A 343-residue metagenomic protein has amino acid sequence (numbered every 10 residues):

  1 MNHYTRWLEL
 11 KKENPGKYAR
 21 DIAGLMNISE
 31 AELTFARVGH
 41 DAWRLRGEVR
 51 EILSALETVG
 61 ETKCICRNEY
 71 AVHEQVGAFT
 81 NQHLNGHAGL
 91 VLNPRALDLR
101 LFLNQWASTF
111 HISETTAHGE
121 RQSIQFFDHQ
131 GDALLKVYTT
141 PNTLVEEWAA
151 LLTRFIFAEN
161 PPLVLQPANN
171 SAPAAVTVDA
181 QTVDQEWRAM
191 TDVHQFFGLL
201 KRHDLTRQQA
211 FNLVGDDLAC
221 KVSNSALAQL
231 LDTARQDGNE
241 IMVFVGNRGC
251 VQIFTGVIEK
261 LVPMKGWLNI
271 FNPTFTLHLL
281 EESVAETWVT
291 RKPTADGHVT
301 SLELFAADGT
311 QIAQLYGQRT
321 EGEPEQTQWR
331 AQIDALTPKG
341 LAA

Functional and structural regions predicted by a protein language model:
M1, L8-E13, V91, D98-F197 (+1 more regions): Hydrophobic, ordered structural segments
M1-S29, G238-V251, G256-I258, V262-A343: C-terminal functional regions that serve as terminal interaction/effector modules
M1-T115, G119, L341-A343: An N-terminus-focused feature that recognizes amino-terminal "leader" regions
K17-R37, D179, V183-K221: N-terminal, charged amphipathic alpha-helical interaction modules
G39-N68, T115-T116, A219-V251, P293-H298: DNA polymerase processivity clamps
N68, P94, T116, D128 (+3 more regions): Acidic surface patches and DE-rich sequence motifs
V72-H73, G131-K136, V251, G309-A313: Short loop/beta submotifs within extracellular cysteine-rich repeat domains
Q195-G266, I270-F271: Long, positively charged binding patches that form subdomain-scale interaction surfaces for polyanionic ligands
